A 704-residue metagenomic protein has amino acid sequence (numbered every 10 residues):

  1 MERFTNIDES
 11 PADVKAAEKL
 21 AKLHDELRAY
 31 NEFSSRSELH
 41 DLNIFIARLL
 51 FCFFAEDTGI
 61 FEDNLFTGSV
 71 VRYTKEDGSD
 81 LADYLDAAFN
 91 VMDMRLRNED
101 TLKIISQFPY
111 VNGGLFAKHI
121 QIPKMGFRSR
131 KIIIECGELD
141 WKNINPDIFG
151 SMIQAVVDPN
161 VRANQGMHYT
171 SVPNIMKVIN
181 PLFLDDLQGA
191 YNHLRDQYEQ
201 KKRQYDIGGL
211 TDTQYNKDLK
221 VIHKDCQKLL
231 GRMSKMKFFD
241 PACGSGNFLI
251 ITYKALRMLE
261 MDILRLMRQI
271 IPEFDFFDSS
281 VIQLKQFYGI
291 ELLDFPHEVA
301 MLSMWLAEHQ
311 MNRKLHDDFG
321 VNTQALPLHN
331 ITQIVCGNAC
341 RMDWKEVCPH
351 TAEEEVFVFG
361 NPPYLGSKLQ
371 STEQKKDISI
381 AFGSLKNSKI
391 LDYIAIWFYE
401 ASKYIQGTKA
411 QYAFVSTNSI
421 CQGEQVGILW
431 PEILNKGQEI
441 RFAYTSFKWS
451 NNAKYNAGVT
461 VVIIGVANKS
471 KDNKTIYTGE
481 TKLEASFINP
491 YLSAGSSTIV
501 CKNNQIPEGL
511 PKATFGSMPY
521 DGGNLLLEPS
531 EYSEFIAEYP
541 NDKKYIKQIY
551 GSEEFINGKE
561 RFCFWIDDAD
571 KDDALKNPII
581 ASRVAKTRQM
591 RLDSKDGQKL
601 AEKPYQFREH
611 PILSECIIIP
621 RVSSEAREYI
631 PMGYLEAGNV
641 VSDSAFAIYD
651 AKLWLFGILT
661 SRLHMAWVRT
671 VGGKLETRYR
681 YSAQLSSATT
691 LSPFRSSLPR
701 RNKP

Functional and structural regions predicted by a protein language model:
M1-A255, Q286, I290-V299, S303 (+5 more regions): Preference for the N-terminal adenyl/adenosyl cofactor-binding alpha/beta module
E2-P11, K15, R28, R36 (+16 more regions): Signature of N6-adenine DNA methyltransferases within the class I
E135, D218-K237, P327-V356, K448-W449 (+1 more regions): Flexible, glycine/threonine-enriched loop-and-boundary segments that flank and lead into catalytic domains of large
D147, Q154, K502-D643: Segments forming glycine/polar-rich beta-alpha architectures that bind adenosine-containing cofactors
N192-L229, E260-S280, H309-N330: Short mixed-charge
C243, I579-T587, S692-P704: Non-catalytic DNA-recognition/assembly elements of restriction-modification systems
T445, S623-N639, G657, A666-Y679: Short, ligand-facing micro-motifs at secondary-structure edges
F646-A688, L698-R701: Basic, amphipathic alpha-helical recognition segments used for DNA target recognition
